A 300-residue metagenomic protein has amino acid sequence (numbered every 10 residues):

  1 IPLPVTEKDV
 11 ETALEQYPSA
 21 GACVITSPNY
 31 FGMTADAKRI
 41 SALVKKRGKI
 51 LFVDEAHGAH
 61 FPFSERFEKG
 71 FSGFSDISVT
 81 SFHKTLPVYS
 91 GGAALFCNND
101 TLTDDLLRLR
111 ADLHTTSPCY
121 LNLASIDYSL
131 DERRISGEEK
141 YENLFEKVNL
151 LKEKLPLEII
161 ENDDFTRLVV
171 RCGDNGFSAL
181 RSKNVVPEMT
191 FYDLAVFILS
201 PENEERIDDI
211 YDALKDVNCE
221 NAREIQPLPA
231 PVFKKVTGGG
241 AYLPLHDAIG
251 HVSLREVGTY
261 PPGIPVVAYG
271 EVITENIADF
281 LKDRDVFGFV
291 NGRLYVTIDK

Functional and structural regions predicted by a protein language model:
I1-P156: Conserved PLP-enzyme active-site core in the AAT-like
T26, S81, R171-G173, S200 (+1 more regions): Structured loops at beta-to-helix junctions and adjacent beta-edge loops in soluble globular domains
E55-H60, H83-P87, I126, R171 (+3 more regions): Short, surface-exposed, charge-dense and proline/glycine-enriched linear segments
P156-Y269, F280-F289: Conserved C-terminal alpha-helix-loop-beta "cap" of PLP-dependent enzymes that closes/shapes the active-site mouth
V286-K300: Charge-dense polyanion-binding interfaces
